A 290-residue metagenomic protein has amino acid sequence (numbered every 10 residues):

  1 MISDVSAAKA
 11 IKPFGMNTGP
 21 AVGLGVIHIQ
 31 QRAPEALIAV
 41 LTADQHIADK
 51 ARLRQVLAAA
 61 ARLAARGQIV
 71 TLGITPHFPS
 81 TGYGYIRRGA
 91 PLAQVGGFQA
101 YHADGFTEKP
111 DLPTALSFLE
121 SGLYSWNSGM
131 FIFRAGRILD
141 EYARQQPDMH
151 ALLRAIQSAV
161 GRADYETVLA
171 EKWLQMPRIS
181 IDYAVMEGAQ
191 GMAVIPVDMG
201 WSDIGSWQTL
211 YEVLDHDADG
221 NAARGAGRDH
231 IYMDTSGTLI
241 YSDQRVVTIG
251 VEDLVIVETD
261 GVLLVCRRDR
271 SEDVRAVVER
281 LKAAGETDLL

Functional and structural regions predicted by a protein language model:
M1-D4: Acidic donor-binding segment of Leloir-type glycosyltransferases
A7-Q94, F98, F133, D140 (+1 more regions): Conserved beta-loop-beta/alpha segment of the NTase-like Rossmann-fold superfamily that binds/positions NTPs
A8, H102, G191-A193: Conserved beta-strand segments of alpha/beta enzyme cores
Q31-A33, A39-V40, R62-A64, F78-S80 (+7 more regions): Solvent-exposed alpha-helices and their adjacent loops that cap or buttress functional pockets in soluble metabolic
T71, Y85, G105, M130-I132 (+2 more regions): Conserved hydrophobic/aromatic beta-strand scaffold that supports enzyme active sites
G89-S125, A163: A short, charged helix-loop
G122-A135: Short loop-to-beta-strand entry elements in the cores of soluble alpha/beta enzymes
G136-L290: Left-handed beta-helix
